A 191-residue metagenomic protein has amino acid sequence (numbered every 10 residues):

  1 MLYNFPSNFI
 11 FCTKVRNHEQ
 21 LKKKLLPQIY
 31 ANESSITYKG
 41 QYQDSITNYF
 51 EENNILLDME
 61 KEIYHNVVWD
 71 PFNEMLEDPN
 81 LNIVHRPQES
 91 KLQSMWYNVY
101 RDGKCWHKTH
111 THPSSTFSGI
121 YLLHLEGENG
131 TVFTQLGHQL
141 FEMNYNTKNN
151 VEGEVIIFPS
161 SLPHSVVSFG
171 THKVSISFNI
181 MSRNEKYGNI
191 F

Functional and structural regions predicted by a protein language model:
M1-P87: Non-heme Fe(II)/2-oxoglutarate
N8-C12, W106, T116-S118, K173-S175: Intrinsic-disorder/low-complexity, polar/charged segments enriched in Ser/Thr/Lys/Arg/Asp/Glu/Gln
Y42, I46, K108-H110, S177: Intrinsically disordered, low-complexity peptide-like regions
K91-I157, S161, S165-S168, S182-I190: Catalytic core of non-heme Fe(II) oxygenases with the double-stranded beta-helix
S168-F178: Short, compositionally biased
